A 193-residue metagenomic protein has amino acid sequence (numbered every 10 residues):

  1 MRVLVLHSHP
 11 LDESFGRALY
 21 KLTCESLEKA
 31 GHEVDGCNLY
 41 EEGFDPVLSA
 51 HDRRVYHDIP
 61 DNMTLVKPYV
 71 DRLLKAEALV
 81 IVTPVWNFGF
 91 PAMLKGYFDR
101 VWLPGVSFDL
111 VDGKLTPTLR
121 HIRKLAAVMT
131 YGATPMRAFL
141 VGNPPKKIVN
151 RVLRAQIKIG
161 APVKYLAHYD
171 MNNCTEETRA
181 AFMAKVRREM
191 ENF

Functional and structural regions predicted by a protein language model:
M1-V106, E176-F193: N-terminal beta1-alpha1-beta2 submodule of the flavodoxin-like/Rossmannoid cofactor-binding fold
L39, T130, H168-D170: Active-site donor-binding loop signature of nucleotide-sugar glycosyltransferases
Y40-G43, D52, L115-T118, P162 (+1 more regions): Glycine-rich, flexible loop/turn motifs
L74, A92, R120-R123, A161: Structured loop/turn residues at beta-strand edges in well-structured enzyme cores
G89, T134-R137, C174: Short, well-ordered, mixed-charge alpha-helical segments that flank or form enzyme active sites
P104-D109, I159-V163: Short, structured loop/turn "capping" segments at alpha-beta junctions
D109-A155: Short, glycine-/small-residue-rich phosphate/pyrophosphate-handling segment
F139-L140, P144, I148-F193: Glycine-rich phosphate/pyrophosphate-binding loop and the adjoining helix
